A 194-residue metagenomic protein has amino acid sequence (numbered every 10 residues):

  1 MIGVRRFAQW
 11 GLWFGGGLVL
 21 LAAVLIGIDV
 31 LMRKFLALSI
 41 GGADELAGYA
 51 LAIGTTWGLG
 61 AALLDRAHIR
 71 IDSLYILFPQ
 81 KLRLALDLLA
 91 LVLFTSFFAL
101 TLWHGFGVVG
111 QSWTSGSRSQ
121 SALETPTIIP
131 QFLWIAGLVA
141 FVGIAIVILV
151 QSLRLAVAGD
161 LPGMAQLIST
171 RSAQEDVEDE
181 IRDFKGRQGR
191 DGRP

Functional and structural regions predicted by a protein language model:
M1-P194: Alpha-helical transmembrane segments and membrane-interface helix-loop junctions in multi-pass membrane proteins
